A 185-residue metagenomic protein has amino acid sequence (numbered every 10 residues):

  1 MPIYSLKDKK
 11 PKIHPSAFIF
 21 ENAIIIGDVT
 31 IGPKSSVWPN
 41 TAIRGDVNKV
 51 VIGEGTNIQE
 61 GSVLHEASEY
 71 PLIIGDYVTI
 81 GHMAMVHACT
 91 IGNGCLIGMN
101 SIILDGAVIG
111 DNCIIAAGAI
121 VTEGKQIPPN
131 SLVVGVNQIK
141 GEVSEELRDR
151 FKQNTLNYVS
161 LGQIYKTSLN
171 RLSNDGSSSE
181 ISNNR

Functional and structural regions predicted by a protein language model:
M1-K12, D46, E54, E60-G61 (+3 more regions): Glycine-rich hexapeptide-repeat left-handed beta-helix
D8, K12-E66: A positional/architectural concept
